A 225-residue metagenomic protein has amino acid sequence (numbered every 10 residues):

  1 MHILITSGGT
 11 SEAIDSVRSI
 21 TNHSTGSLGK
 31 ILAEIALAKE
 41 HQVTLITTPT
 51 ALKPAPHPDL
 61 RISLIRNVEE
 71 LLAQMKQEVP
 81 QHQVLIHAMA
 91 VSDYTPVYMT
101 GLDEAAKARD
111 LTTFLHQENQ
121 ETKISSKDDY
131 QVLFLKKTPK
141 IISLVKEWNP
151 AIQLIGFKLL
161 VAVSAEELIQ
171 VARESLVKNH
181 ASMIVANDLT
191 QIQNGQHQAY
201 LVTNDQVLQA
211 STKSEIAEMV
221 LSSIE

Functional and structural regions predicted by a protein language model:
M1-E225: A cross-family phosphate/adenosyl-ligand binding-site feature
